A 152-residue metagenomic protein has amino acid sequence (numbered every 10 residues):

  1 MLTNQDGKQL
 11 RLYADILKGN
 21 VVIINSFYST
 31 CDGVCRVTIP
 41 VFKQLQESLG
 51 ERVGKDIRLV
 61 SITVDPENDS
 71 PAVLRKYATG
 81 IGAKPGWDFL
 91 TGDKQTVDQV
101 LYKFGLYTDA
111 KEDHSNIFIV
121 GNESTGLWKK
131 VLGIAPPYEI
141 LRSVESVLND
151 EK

Functional and structural regions predicted by a protein language model:
L12-F42: Short active-site neighborhood of thiol/selenol oxidoreductases, capturing the structured segment around
G19-V21, T38-S61, T79: Conserved helix-turn-beta segment immediately C-terminal to the redox Cys motif in thioredoxin-like folds
D32, I39-Q46, P71-R75, K94 (+2 more regions): Extracytoplasmic/secreted envelope proteins and their assembly/folding machinery, especially bacterial periplasmic
E47-G54, T79-A83, Y102-L106, E145 (+1 more regions): Sec-exported extracytoplasmic/periplasmic mature domains
K55-D69, P85-V97: Thiol-based oxidoreductase modules, predominantly thioredoxin-like and allied folds used for disulfide exchange
R75-S115: Short, internal strand/loop/helix patches that form the active-site neighborhood or redox-interaction surface
H114-K152: Thiol-/selenol-based redox modules, centered on thioredoxin-like and closely related oxidoreductase domains
